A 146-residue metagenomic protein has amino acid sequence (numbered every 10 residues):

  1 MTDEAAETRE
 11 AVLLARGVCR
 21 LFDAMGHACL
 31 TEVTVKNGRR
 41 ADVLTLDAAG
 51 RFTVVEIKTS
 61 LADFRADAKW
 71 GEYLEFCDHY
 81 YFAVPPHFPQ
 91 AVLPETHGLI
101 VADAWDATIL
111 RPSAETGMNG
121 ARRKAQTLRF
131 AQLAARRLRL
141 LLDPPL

Functional and structural regions predicted by a protein language model:
M1-N37, V92-L146: Non-catalytic C-terminal interaction segments of nucleic acid-processing enzymes
L14, R39, A66-K69: Amphipathic coiled-coil/heptad-repeat helices and related helical stalk/stem segments that mediate oligomerization
F22-D23, D47-A48, L74-F76: Flexible, charged surface loops at secondary-structure boundaries
M25-H27, R51, D78: Short coil/turn segments at beta-strand junctions that form active-site/ligand-binding loops
E32-T34, E56-D63: Short, flexible loop segments at the rims of nucleotide/cofactor-binding pockets, characterized by
A41-V54: Active-site beta-strand-loop-beta-strand hairpin of nuclease catalytic cores that positions key catalytic residues
T59-D103: Catalytic cores of nucleic-acid endonucleases
